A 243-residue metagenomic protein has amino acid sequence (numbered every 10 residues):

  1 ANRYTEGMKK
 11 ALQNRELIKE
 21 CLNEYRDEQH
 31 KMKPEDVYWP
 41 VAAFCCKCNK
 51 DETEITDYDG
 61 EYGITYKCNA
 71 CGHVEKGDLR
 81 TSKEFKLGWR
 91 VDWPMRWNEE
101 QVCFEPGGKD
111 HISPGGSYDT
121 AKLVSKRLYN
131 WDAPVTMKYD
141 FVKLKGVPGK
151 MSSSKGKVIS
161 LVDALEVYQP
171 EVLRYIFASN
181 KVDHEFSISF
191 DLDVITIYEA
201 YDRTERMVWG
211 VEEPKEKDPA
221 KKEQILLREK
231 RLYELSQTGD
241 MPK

Functional and structural regions predicted by a protein language model:
A1-K155, L161: Active-site cores that bind ATP or allylic diphosphates and position pyrophosphate for catalysis
S113, Y118, D140-K243: Catalytic adenosine-cofactor/nucleotide-binding cores of aminoacyl-tRNA synthetases and other
